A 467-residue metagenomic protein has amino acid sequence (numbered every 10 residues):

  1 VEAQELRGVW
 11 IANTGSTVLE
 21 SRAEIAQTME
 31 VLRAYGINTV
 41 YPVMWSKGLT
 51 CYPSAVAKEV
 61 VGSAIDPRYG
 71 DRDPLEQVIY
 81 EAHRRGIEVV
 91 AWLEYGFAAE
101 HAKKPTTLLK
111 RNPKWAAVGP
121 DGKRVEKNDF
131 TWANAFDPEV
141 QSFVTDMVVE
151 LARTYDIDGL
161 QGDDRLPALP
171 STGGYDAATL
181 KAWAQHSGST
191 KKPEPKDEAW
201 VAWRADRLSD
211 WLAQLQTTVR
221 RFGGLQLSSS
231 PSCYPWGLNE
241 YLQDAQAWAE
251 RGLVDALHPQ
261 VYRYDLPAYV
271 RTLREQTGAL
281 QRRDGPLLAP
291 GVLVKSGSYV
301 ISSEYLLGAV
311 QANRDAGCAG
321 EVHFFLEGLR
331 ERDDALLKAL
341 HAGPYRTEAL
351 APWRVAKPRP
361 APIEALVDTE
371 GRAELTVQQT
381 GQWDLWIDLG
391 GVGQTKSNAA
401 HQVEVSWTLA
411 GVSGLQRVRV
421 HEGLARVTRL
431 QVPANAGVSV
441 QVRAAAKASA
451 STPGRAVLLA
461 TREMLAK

Functional and structural regions predicted by a protein language model:
Q4-R7, S16-L19, A91, G96-T154: Active-site-adjacent "subsite" loops/lids of carbohydrate-active enzymes
T17-Y35, G62-R84, S142-F143, D206-Q214: Aromatic- and glycine-enriched glycan-recognition loops and surfaces that form the carbohydrate-binding subsites
E24-T50, T154-I157, C318-G320: Catalytic domains of carbohydrate-active enzymes, especially glycoside hydrolases
I37-D71: Aromatic-lined carbohydrate-binding/catalytic grooves of carbohydrate-active enzymes
Y52-I65, F97-E126, D164-K192: Aromatic- and acidic-residue-enriched segments that line the glycan-binding/catalytic groove of carbohydrate-active
A182-Y299: Glycoside hydrolase catalytic-domain groove-lining segments
D255-Y269, Q276, D284-K357: Substrate-binding cleft of secreted/luminal carbohydrate-active enzymes
Q379-S397, V438-Q441: A short beta-strand element within beta-rich, extracytoplasmic domains of secreted/secretory-pathway proteins
